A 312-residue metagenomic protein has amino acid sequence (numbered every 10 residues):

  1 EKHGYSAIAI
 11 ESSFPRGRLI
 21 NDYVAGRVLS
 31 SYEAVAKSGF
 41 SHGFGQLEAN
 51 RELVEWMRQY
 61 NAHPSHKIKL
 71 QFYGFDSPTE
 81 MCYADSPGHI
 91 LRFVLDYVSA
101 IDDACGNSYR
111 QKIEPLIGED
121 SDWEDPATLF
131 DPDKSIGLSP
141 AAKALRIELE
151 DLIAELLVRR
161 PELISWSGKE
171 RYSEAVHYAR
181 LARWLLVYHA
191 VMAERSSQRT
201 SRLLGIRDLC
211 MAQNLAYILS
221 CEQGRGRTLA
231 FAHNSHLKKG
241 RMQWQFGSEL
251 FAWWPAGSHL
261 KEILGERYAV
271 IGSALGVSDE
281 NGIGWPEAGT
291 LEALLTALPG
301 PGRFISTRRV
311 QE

Functional and structural regions predicted by a protein language model:
E1-S121, D125-P126: Structured, acidic catalytic/metal-binding patches in enzyme active sites
A7-E11, H66-D76, A141, V158 (+2 more regions): A structural signal for short, well-ordered beta-strand segments and their strand-loop junctions that often border
S12-F14, N61, G74-T79, L219 (+3 more regions): Short, flexible loop/turn elements at secondary-structure junctions
S41-G45, R199-L203, S248: Conserved aromatic-histidine-acidic binding/catalytic patches
N50-V54, A212, L250-A256: Well-ordered, non-membrane alpha-helical segments in soluble/globular domains
C82-N214, R241-Q243, S273-V277, N281-G282: Extended, H/D-rich, highly charged conserved domains that either
L204-G205, L237-E312: C-terminal regions of proteins
M211-R227: A short acidic-Thr-Gly-centered motif at the start of a beta-strand
